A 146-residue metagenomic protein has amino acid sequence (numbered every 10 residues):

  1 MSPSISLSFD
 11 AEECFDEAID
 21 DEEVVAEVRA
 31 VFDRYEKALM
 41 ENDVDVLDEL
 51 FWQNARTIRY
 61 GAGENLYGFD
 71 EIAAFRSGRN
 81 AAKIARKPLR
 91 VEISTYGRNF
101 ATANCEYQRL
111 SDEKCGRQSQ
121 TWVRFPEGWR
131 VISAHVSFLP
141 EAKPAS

Functional and structural regions predicted by a protein language model:
M1-N54, A142-S146: Short, low-complexity N-terminal intrinsically disordered segments enriched in polar/charged residues
S2-L7, T102, C115-A145: Short beta-strand edge/turn micro-motifs at domain boundaries
C14, E27, R56, A62 (+1 more regions): Surface-exposed, charged secondary-structure patches
V31, D43-V46, R76, L89-R90 (+1 more regions): Hydrophobic alpha-helical segments typical of transmembrane helices and their membrane-interface/capping positions
Y35, L47-D48, R56, G68 (+3 more regions): Hydrophobic pocket/interface hotspot
A38, N65, D112: Acidic-and-aromatic substrate-binding clefts and catalytic sites of carbohydrate-active enzymes
F51, Y107-R109, H135-F138: Short beta-strand segments enriched in hydrophobic/aromatic residues within well-folded beta-rich domains
T57, L66, F138-P140: Flexible, glycine-rich phosphate/dinucleotide-binding loops and adjacent beta-alpha linkers at cofactor/substrate
